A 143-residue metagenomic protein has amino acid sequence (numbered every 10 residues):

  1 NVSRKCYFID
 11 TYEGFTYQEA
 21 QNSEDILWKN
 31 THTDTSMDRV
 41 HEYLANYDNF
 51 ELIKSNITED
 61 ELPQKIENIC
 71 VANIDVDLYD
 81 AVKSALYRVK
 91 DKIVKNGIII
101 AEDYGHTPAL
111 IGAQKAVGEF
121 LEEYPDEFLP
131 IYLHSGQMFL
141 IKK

Functional and structural regions predicted by a protein language model:
N1-K143: S-adenosylmethionine/decaboxylated-SAM
